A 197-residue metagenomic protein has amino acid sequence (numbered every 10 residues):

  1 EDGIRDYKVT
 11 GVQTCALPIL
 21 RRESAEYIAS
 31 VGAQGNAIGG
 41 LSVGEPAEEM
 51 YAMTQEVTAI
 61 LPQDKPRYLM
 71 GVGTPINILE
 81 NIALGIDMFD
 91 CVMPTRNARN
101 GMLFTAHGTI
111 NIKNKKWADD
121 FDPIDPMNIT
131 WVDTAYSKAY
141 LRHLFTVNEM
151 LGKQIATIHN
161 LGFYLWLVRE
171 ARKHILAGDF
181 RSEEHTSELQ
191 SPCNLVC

Functional and structural regions predicted by a protein language model:
E1-C15, E184-C197: Single conserved hydrophobic/aromatic residue that forms the stacking wall/gate of nucleotide- or nucleobase-binding
G3-I4, S24, M53, Y140: Hydrophobic alpha-helical segments typical of transmembrane helices and their membrane-interface/capping positions
Y7, D122-M127: Immediate flanking context of iron-sulfur cluster ligation sites
Y7, E48, I158: Short, conserved micro-motifs enriched in small and acidic residues
V12, A16-I124: Glycine-rich phosphate/ribose-binding loops and adjacent secondary-structure elements that form binding surfaces
T74, S137, P192: A generic "binding-loop/recognition-motif" signal
M127-E183, S187: C-terminal extensions of enzymes
